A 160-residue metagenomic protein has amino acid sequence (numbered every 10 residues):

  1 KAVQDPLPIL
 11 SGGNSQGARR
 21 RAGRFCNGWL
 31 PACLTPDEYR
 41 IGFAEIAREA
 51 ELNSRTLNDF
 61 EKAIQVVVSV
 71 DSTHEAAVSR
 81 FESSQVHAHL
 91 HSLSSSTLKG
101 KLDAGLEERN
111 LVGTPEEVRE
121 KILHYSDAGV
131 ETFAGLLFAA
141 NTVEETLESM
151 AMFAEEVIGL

Functional and structural regions predicted by a protein language model:
K1-L160: Active-site-adjacent structural elements that line small-molecule/cofactor binding pockets in enzymes
